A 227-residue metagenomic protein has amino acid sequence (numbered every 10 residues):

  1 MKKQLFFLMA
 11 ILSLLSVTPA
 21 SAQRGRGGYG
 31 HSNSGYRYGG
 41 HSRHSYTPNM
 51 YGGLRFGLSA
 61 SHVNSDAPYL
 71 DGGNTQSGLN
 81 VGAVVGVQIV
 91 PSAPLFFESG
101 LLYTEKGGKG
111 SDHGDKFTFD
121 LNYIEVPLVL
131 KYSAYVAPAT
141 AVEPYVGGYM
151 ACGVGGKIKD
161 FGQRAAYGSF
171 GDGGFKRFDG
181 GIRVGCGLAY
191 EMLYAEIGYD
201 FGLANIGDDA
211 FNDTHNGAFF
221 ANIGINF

Functional and structural regions predicted by a protein language model:
M9-S16: Bacterial N-terminal signal peptides
T18-A22: Sec/Tat signal peptide C-region and signal peptidase I cleavage site
Q23-N80: Short glycine/proline- and aromatic-enriched beta-strand/turn motifs that initiate or cap beta-hairpins
H44-Y46, L70-S77, D115-N122, G173-F178 (+1 more regions): Replace "Gram-negative outer membrane beta-barrel proteins" with "bacterial and organellar outer membrane beta-barrel
N64-L70, K109-K116, G156-A165, G207-N212: Outer-membrane beta-barrel translocator domains and adjoining extracellular loop/strand segments of Gram-negative
G78-V84, E125-V129, R183, F220-N222: Membrane-embedded beta-strand positions in outer-membrane beta-barrel channels/transporters
I89-L95, K116-I206, F227: Outer-membrane beta-barrel transmembrane domain signature
M192, H215-F227: Outer-membrane beta-barrel "beta-signal"
